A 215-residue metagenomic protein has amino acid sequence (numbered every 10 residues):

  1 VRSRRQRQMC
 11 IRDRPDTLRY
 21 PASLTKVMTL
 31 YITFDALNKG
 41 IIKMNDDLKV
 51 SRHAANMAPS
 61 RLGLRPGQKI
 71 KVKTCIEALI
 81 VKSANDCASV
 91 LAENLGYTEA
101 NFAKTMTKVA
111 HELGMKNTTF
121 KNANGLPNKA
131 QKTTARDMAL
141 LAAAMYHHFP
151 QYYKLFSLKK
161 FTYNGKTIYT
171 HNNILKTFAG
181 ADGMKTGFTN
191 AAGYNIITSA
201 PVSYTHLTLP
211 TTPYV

Functional and structural regions predicted by a protein language model:
V1, R5-Q8, R12-R136, A143-H147: Active-site-adjacent loops and short helices of periplasmic peptidoglycan-processing enzymes
S3-R7, T208-V215: Positively charged, low-complexity/disordered segments
V72, Y97-L207: Penicillin-recognizing serine hydrolase domain
